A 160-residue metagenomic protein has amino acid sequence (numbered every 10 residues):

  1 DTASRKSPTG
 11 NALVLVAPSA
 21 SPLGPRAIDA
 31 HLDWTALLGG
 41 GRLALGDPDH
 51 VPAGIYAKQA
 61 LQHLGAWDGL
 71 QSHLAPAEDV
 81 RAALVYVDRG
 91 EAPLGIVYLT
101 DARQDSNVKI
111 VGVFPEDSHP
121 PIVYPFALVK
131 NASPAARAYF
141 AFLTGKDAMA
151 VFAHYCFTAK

Functional and structural regions predicted by a protein language model:
D1-K160: Exported/periplasmic ABC-transporter solute-binding proteins
